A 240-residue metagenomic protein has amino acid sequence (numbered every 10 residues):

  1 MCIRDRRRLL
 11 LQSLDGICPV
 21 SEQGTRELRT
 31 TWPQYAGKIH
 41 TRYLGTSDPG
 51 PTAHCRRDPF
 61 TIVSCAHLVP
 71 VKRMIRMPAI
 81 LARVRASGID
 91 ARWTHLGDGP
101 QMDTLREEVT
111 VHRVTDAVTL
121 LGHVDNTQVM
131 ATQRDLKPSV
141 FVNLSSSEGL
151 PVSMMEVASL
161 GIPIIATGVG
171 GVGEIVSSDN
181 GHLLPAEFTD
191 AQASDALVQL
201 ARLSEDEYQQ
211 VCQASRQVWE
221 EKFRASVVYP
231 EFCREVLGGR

Functional and structural regions predicted by a protein language model:
R4-I17: Membrane-proximal helix-turn-helix segments that form the acceptor-binding/catalytic region of lipid-linked
Q12-S13, T25-T46: Helix-loop-beta element that forms the nucleotide-linked donor phosphate-binding surface in glycosyltransferases
F60, H67-R83, P100-R106: A conserved mid-protein helix/loop that constitutes part of the nucleotide-sugar donor-binding site
R106-V124: Nucleotide-activated donor-binding/catalytic signature segment of Leloir-type glycosyltransferases, i.e., the conserved
Q128, F188, E205-V236: A charged, aromatic-enriched C-terminal amphipathic alpha-helix characteristic of glycosyltransferases across folds
V140, P163-A166: Short hydrophobic beta-strand element within catalytic cores of glycosyltransferases and related nucleotide-activated
L144-S146: Aromatic "clamp/platform" in nucleotide-sugar-dependent glycosyltransferases that forms part of the donor/acceptor
G173-Q199: Change "using UDP/GDP/dTDP sugars" to "using nucleotide sugars
